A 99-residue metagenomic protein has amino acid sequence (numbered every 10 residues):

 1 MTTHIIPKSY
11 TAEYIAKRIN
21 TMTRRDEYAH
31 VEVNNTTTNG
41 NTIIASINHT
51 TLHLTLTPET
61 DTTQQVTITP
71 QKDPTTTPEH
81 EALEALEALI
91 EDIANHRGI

Functional and structural regions predicted by a protein language model:
M1-V31: Terminal, regulation- and interaction-focused segments at domain boundaries
T3, N39-T42, D61-Q65: A generic structural signal for beta-strand entry/edge sites
Y28-E32, H96-I99: Conserved short beta-strand edge segments in small beta-sheet-based binding/regulatory domains
A29-L52: Amphipathic, interaction-prone secondary-structure segments
S46-I99: Beta-strand/loop substructures that line and gate deep hydrophobic ligand-binding cavities in soluble
